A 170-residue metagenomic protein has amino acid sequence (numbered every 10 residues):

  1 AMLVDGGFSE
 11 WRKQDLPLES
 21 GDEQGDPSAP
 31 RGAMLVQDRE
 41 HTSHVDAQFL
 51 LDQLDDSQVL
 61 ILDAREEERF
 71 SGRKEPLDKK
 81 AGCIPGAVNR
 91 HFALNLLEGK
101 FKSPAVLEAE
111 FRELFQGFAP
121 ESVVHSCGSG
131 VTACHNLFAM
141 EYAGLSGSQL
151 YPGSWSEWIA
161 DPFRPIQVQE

Functional and structural regions predicted by a protein language model:
A1-L60, A64-E170: Rhodanese-like catalytic fold shared by cysteine-dependent sulfurtransferases and DSP/PTP-type phosphatases
